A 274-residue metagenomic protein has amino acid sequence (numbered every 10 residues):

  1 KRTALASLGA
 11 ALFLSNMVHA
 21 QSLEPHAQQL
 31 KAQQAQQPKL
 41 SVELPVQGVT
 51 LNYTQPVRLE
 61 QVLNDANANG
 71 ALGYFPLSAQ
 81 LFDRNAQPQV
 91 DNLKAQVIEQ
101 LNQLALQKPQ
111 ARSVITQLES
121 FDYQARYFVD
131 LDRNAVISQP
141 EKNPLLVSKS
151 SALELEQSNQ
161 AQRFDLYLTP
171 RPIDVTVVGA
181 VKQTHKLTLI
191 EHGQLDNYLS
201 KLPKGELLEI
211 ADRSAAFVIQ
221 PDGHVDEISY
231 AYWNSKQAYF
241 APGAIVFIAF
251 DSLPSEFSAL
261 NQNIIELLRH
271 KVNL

Functional and structural regions predicted by a protein language model:
K1-A6: Bacterial N-terminal signal peptides that target proteins for export
S7-S15: Bacterial N-terminal signal peptides
A20-L274: Ser/Thr/Pro/Gly-biased, low-complexity, turn-/loop-rich segments that often occur immediately after N-terminal
